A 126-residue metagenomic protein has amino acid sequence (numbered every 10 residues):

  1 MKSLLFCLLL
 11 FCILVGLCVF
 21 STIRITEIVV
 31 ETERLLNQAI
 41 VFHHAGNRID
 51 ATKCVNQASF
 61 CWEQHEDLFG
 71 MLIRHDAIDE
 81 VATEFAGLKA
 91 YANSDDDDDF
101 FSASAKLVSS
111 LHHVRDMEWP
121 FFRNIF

Functional and structural regions predicted by a protein language model:
M1-S3: Positively charged n-region of N-terminal signal peptides that target proteins for export
L5-F20: Hydrophobic membrane-insertion alpha-helices, especially the h-region of bacterial N-terminal signal peptides
V15-G16, A39, H65, L88: Alpha-helical transmembrane segments of multipass membrane proteins
S21, I28-V29, H75-A77: Inter-repeat boundary and helix-capping residues of tandem alpha-helical solenoids
I25-F42: Alpha-helical transmembrane signal-anchor/signal-peptide segments
A39, H43-D50, A92-D96: Short helix-adjacent coil turns
I49-Y91: Extracytoplasmic/periplasmic/luminal assembly and interaction segments in envelope/secretory/respiratory proteins
D76-N124: Structured, soluble extracytoplasmic/luminal domains of envelope-associated proteins
